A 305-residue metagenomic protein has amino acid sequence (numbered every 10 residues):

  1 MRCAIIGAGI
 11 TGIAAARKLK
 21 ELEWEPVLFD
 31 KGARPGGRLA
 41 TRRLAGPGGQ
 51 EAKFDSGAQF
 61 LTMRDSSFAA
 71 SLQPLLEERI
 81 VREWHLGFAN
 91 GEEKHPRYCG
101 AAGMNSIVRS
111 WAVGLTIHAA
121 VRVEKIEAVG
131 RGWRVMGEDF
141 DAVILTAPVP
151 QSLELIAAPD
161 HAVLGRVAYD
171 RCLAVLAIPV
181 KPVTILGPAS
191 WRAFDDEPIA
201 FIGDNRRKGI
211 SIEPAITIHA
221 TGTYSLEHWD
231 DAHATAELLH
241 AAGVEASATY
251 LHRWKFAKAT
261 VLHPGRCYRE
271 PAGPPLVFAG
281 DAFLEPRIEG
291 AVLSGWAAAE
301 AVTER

Functional and structural regions predicted by a protein language model:
I5-I6, F29, E138-S152, G295: Short hydrophobic core segments
I6, K20-P47: Glycine-rich FAD pyrophosphate-binding loop
K18, A40-L86: N-terminal FAD cofactor-binding segment of flavoenzymes
G36, G49-E51, F140-R192, V244: Central helical "cap/lid" subdomain
F60-R64, H85-S110, E227-T235: Short beta-strand to alpha-helix junction loop
A119-W133: A conserved short coil-to-beta-strand element within the FAD-binding core of flavoproteins
I178-W229, E237-A242: Active-site substrate-recognition segment that forms the wall of the catalytic cavity or substrate channel
E237-P274, A282: Flavin (FAD/FMN) cofactor-binding core of flavoprotein oxidoreductases
